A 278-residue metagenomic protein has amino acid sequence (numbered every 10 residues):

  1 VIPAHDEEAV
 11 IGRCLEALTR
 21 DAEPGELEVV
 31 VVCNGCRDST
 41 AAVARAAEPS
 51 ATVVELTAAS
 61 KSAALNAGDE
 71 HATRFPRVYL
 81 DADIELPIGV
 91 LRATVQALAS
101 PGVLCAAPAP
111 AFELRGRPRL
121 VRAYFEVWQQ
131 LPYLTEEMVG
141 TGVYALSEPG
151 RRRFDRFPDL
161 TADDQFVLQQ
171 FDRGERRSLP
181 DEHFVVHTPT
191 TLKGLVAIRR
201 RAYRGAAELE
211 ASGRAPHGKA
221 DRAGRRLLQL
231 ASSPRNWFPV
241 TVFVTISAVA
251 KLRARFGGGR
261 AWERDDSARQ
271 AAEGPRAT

Functional and structural regions predicted by a protein language model:
A9-R13, D38-A46, G89: Acidic helix N-cap motif at the loop->helix transition within catalytic regions of sugar-transfer enzymes
E16-E26: Short, acidic, metal-binding catalytic loop of nucleotide-sugar glycosyltransferases
A17, C33-A42, A58: A conserved acidic beta->alpha catalytic loop
L56-A72: Glycine-rich, basic loop-to-helix element that forms the pyrophosphate-binding segment of sugar-nucleotide handling
R77: Short aromatic/hydrophobic "clamp" motif used to bind/position activated sugar donors
I88-R119: Conserved donor NDP-sugar-binding/catalytic core segment of glycosyltransferases
L98, F112-R115, L120-V121, P158-K219: Catalytic donor/gating beta->alpha subdomain of glycosyltransferases that bind UDP-sugars
T188-P189, A197-T278: Terminal low-complexity segments of carbohydrate-biosynthetic enzymes
